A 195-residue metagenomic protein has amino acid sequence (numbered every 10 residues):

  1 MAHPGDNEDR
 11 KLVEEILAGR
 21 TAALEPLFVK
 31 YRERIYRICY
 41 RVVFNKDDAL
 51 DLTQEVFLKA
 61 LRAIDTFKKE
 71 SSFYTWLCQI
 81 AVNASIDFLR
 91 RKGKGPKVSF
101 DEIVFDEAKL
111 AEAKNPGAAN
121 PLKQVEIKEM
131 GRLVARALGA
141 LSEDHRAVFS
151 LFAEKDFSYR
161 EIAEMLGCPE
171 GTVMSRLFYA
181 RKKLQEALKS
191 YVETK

Functional and structural regions predicted by a protein language model:
M1-R34, R41, L122, G139 (+3 more regions): N-terminal module of bacterial RNA polymerase sigma factors
G5-D6, G95-Q124: Internal acidic/polar
L17-A18, F44-N45, F57-S72, R91-G93: Sigma70-family region 2
Y31, L133, R176-Y179: Residues within the DNA-recognition helix of helix-turn-helix
R37, D51-L58, S71-N83: Structural recognition of an alpha-helix C-terminal capping motif at a helix-to-coil junction
D65-K69, Q79-F100, Y179, S190: Arg/Lys-rich amphipathic alpha helix in sigma70-family domain 2
I86, H145, E154, Y159-R160 (+1 more regions): DNA-recognition helix of helix-turn-helix
V148-F149: A short pre-motif secondary-structure segment
